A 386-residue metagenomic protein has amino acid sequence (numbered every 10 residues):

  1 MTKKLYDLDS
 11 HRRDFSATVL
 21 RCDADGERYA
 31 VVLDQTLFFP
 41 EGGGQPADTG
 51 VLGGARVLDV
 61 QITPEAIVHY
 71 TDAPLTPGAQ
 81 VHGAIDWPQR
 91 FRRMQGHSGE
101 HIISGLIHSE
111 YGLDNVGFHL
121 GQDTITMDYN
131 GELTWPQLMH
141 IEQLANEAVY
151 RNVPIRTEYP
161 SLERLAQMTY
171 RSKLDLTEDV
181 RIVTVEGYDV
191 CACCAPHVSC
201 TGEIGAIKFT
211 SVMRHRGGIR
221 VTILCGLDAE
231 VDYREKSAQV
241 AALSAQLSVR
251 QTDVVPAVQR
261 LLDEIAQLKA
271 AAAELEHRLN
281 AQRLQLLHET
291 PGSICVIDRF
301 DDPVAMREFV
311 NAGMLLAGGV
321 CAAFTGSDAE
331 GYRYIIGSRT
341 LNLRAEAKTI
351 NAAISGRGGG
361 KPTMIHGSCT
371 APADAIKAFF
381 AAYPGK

Functional and structural regions predicted by a protein language model:
M1-K386: A glycine- and charged-residue-rich anion-binding loop/surface
